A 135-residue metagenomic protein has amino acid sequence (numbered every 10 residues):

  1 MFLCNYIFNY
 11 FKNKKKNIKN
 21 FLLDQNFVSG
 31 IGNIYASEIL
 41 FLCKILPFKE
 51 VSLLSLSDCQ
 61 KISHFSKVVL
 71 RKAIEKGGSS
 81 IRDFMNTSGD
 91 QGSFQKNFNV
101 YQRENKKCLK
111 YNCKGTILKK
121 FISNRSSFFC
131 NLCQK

Functional and structural regions predicted by a protein language model:
Y6-K135: Basic, nucleic-acid-binding surfaces and adjacent catalytic neighborhoods in DNA/RNA-processing proteins
